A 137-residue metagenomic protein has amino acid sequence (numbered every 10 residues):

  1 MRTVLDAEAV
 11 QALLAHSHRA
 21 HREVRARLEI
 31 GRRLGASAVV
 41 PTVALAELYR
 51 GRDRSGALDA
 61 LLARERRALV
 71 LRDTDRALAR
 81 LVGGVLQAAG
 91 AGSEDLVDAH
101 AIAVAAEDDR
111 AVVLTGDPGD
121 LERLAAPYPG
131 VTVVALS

Functional and structural regions predicted by a protein language model:
M1-V39, R50-R64, Y128: Short, well-structured N-terminal submotif of metal-dependent ribonuclease cores
R2, D108-S137: Acidic, PIN/NYN-like endoribonuclease modules and their adjacent C-terminal/linker elements
E8-A9, V43, A77, G119: Alpha-helix/helix-capping structural signal
R22-V24, S37-V40, R67, G90 (+3 more regions): A generic "structured core" feature
P41-V43, R72-T74, G116, V134-S137: Conserved beta-strand termini and adjacent loop/short-helix elements that scaffold enzyme active sites in alpha/beta
E47, A57, L81, R123-L124: Phosphate- and divalent-cation-binding pockets in alpha/beta enzyme and binding domains that engage nucleotide-derived
L61-L69, S137: Structural recognition of alpha->loop->beta junctions
V70-P118: Active-site neighborhoods of divalent-metal-dependent phosphate/nucleic-acid chemistry enzymes
